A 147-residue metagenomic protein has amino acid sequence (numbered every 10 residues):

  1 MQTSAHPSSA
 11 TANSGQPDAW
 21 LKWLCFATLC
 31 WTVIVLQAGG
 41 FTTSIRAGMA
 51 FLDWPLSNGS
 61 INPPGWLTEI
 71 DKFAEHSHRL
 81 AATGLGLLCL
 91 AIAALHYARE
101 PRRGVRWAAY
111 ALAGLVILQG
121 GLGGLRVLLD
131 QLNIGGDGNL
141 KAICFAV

Functional and structural regions predicted by a protein language model:
M1-D18: Short, Lys/Arg-rich, polar N-terminal cytosolic tail immediately upstream of the first transmembrane signal-anchor
W20-A47: N-terminal signal-anchor transmembrane alpha helix
L21-C25, R103-L115: Membrane-interfacial loop-to-transmembrane alpha-helix junctions, especially the N-terminal start
T28, T83-R99, L129: Membrane-interfacial alpha-helical segments at the cytosolic side of multi-pass membrane proteins
W31, V35-A38, L85-A91, L115-L122: Membrane-embedded alpha-helical transmembrane segments of multi-pass integral membrane proteins
T42-F51, G121-A146: Interfacial helix-loop-helix junctions of multi-pass membrane proteins
T43-H76: Extracytosolic (periplasmic/ER-lumenal) interhelical loops and adjacent juxtamembrane/interface segments of multi-pass
K72-A91, A142-V147: Membrane-interface loop-to-helix entry segments
